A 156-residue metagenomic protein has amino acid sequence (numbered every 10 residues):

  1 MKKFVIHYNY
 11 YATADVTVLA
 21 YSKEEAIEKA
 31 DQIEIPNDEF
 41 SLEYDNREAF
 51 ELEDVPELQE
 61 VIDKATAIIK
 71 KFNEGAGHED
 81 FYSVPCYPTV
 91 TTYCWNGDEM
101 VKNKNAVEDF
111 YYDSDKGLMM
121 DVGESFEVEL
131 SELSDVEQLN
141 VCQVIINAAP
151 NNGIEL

Functional and structural regions predicted by a protein language model:
M1-K2, V18-E25, K29: A short, structured loop/turn motif at beta-sheet edges
M1-T13: Short aromatic-glycine-(Arg/Gly/Cys) micro-motifs in beta-strand/loop hairpins
H7-Y8, A26, E60-T91: Amphipathic alpha-helical oligomerization segments
T13-Y21, E124-S131: A short, exposed loop/beta-hairpin motif centered on an aromatic-Gly-Thr core
L19, T91-C94, N147, L156: Serine/threonine-rich, low-complexity intrinsically disordered segments
K29, I33-I35: Intrinsic-disorder/low-complexity detector
P36-D63, A67, G123-L156: Short, mixed-charge low-complexity intrinsically disordered segments
S41, A76-I145: Acidic, low-complexity, intrinsically disordered interaction modules
